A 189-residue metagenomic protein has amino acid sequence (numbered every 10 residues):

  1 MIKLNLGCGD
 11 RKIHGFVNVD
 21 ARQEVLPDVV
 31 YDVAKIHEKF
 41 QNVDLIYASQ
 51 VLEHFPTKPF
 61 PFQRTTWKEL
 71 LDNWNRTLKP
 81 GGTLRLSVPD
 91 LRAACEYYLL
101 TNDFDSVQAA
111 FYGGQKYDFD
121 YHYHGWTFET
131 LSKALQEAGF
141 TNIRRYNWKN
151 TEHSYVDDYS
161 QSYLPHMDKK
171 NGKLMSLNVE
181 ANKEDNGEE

Functional and structural regions predicted by a protein language model:
M1-K3: Extreme N-terminal starter segment of soluble prokaryotic enzymes
G7: Conserved S-adenosyl-L-methionine
D10-F40, N147-W148, E152-K169: Adenosine-cofactor binding site in Rossmann-like domains, unifying the SAM/SAH pocket of S-adenosylmethionine-dependent
V43-D44: Local beta-strand N-terminus motif with an aromatic residue
Y47: A conserved beta-strand element that flanks and buttresses the S-adenosyl-L-methionine
Q50-H54: Short catalytic micro-motifs in class I SAM-dependent methyltransferases
P56-E188: S-adenosyl-L-methionine-dependent methyltransferase catalytic module, highlighting the catalytic core
